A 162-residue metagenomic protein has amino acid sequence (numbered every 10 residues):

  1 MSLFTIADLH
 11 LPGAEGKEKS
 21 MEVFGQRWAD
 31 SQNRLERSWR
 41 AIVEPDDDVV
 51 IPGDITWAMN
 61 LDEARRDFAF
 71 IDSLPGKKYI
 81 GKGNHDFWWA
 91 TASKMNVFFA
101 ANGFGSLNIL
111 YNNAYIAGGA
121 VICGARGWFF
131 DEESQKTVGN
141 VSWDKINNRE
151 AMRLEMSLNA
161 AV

Functional and structural regions predicted by a protein language model:
S2, E15-A117: Core catalytic region of metal-dependent phosphoesterases/phosphodiesterases, especially metallo-beta-lactamase-like
S2-L9: Short, hydrophobic/glycine-enriched beta-strand segments
L9-A14, A90-V162: Conserved catalytic scaffold of divalent metal-dependent phosphoesterases
